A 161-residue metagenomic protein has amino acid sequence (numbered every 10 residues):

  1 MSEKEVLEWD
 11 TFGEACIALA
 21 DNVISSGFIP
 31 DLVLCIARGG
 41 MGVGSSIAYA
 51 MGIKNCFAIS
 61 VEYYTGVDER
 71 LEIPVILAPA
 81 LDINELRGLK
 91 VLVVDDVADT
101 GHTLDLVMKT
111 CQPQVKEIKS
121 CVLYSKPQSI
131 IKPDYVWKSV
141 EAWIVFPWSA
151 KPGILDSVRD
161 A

Functional and structural regions predicted by a protein language model:
M1-A161: PRPP-associated nucleotide enzymes
